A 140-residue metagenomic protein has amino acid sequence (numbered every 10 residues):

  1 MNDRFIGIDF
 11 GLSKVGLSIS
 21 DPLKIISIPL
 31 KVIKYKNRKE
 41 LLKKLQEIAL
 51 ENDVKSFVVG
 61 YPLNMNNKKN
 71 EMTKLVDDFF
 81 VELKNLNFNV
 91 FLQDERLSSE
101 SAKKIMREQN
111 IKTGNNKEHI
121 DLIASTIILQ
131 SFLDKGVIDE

Functional and structural regions predicted by a protein language model:
N2-F5, S13-E140: Phosphate- and other anionic-substrate recognition elements at nucleic-acid/protein interfaces
D9: Conserved catalytic-loop position in the HRD/HxD motif
